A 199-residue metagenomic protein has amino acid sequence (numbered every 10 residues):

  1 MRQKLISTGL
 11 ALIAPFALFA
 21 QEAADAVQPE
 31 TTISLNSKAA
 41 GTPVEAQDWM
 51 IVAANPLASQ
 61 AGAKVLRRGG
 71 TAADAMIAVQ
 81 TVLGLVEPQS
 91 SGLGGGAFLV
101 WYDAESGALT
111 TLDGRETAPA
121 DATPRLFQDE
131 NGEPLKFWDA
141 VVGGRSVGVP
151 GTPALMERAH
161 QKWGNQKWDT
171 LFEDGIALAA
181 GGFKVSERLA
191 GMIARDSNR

Functional and structural regions predicted by a protein language model:
M1-K4: Positively charged n-region of N-terminal signal peptides that target proteins for export
I6-S7, A24: Intrinsic structural disorder/low-complexity segments
S7-A17: Bacterial N-terminal signal peptides
Q21-Q60, K64, A72-A73, I77-R199: Noncatalytic scaffold domains of N-terminal-nucleophile
